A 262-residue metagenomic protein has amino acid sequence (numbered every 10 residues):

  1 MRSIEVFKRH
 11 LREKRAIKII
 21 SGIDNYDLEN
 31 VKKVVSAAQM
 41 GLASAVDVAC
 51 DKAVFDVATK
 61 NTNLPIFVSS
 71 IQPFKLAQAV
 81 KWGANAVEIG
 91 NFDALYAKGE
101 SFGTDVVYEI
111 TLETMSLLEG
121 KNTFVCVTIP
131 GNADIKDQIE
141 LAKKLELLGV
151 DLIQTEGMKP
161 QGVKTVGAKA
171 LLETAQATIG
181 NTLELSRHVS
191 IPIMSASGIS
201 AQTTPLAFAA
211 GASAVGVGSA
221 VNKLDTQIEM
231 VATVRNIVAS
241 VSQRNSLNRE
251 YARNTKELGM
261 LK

Functional and structural regions predicted by a protein language model:
R2-S195, S200-K262: Alpha/beta enzyme core
